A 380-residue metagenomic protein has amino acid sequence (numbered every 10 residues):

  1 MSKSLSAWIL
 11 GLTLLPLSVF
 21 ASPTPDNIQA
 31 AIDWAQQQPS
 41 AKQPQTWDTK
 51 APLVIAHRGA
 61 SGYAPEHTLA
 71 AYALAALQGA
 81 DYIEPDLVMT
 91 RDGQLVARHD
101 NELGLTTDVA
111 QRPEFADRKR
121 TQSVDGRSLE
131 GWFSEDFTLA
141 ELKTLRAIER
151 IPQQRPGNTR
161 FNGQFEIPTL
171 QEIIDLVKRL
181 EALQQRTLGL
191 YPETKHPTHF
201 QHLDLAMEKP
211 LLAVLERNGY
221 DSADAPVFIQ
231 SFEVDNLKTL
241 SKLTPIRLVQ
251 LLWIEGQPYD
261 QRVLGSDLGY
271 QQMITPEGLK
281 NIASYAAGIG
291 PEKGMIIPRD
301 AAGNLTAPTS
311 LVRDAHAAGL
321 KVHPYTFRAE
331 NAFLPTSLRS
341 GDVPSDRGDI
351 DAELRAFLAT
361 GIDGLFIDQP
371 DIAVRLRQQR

Functional and structural regions predicted by a protein language model:
M1-I9: Bacterial N-terminal signal peptides that target proteins for export
I9-L17: Bacterial N-terminal signal peptides
F20-R380: Phosphate-group recognition and catalysis centered on beta-loop-alpha active-site segments
